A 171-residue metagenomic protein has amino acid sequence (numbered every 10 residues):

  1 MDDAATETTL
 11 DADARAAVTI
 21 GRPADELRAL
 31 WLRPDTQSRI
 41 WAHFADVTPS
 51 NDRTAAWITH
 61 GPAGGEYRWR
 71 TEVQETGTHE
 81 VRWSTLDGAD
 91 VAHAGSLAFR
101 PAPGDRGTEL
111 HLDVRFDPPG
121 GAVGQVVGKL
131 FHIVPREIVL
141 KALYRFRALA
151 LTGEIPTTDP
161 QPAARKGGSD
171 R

Functional and structural regions predicted by a protein language model:
M1-T54, H60, R145, L149 (+2 more regions): Hydrophobic ligand-binding cavity/cleft-lining segments
D2-T8, E72-E75, S84-L143, A148 (+1 more regions): Beta-strand/loop substructures that line and gate deep hydrophobic ligand-binding cavities in soluble
D11-A17, T54, R68, E80 (+2 more regions): Intrinsic-disorder/low-complexity, polar/charged segments enriched in Ser/Thr/Lys/Arg/Asp/Glu/Gln
P23, D52, T78, P103-R106: Short strand-connecting beta-turns/loops that link adjacent beta-strands
D46-P49, T71-E75: Short, exposed beta-strand/loop patches in secreted or surface proteins that constitute
A55-G61, V81-G88: Short beta-strand segments that buttress and anchor functional surface loops
G64-E66: Short, charged/polar, Gly/Pro-enriched secondary-structure boundary elements
